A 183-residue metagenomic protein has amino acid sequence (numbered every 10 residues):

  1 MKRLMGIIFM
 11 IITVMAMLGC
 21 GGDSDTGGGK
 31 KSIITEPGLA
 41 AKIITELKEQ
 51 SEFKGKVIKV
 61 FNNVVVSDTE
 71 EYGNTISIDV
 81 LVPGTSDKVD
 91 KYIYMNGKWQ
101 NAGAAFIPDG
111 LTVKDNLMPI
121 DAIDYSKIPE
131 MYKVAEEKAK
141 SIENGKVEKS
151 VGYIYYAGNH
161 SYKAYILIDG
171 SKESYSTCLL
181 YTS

Functional and structural regions predicted by a protein language model:
M1-L4: Positively charged n-region of N-terminal signal peptides that target proteins for export
I7-T13: Sec-dependent N-terminal signal peptides
L18-G19: C-terminal motif of bacterial Sec signal peptides marking the signal peptidase cleavage site
G22-I33: Bacterial Sec signal peptide processing site at the extreme N-terminus
P37-A41: Cationic-aromatic interfacial patches
G55-K91, V151-C178: Exposed beta-strand-loop-beta-strand "reactive/processing" segments of non-cytosolic proteins
G97-K146: Long, charged/polar, surface-exposed segments that mediate recognition or autoinhibition
Y181-T182: Conserved small/polar residues in nucleotide/adenosyl-binding loops
